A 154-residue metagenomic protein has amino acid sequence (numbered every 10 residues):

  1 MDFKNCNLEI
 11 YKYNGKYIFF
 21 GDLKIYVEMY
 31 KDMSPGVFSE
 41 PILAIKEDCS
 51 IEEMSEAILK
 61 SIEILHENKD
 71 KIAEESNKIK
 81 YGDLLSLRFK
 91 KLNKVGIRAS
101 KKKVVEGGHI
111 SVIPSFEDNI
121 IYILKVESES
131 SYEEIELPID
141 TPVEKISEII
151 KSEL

Functional and structural regions predicted by a protein language model:
M1-N5, D48-E52, E56, S61-S111 (+2 more regions): Negatively charged, low-complexity tracts enriched in Asp/Glu with abundant Ser/Thr
D2-E53, H109-E148, S152: Intrinsically disordered, low-complexity regulatory segments enriched in Ser/Thr/Pro and charged residues
